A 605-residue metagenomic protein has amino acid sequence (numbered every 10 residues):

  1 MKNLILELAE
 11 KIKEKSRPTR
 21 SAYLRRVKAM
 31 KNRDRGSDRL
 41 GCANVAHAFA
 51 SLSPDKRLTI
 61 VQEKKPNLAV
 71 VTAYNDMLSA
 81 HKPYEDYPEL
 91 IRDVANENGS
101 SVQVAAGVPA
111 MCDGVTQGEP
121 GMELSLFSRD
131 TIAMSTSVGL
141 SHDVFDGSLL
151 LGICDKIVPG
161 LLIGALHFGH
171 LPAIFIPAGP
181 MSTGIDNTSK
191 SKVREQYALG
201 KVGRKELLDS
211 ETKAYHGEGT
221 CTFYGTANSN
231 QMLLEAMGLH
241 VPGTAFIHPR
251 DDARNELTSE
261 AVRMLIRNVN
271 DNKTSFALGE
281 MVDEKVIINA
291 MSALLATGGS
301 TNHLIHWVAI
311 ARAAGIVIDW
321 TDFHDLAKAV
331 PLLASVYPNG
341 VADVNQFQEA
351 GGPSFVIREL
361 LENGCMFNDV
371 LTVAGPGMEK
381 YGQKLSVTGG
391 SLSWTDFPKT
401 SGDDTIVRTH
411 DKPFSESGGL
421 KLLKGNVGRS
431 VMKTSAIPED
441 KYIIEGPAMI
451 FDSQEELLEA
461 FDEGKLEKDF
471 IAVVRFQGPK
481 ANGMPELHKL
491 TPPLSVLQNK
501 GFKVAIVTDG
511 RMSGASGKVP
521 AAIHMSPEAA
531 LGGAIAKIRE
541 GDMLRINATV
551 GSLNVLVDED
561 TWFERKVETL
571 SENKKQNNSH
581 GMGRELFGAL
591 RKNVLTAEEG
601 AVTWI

Functional and structural regions predicted by a protein language model:
M1-P66, T72-D76, A80, E89-V108 (+7 more regions): Catalytic or ion-coupling anion/metal-binding cores of large enzyme and transporter domains
P83: Glycine-/small-residue-enriched capping loops at alpha/beta junctions
D86: Acidic/charged coordination and interface sites in well-structured regions
A105-D143: N-terminal small/polar loop signature for handling phosphorylated ligands or for N-terminal nucleophile
G139-L161, I174-P177: A short, small-residue-rich loop immediately preceding and capping a beta-strand
